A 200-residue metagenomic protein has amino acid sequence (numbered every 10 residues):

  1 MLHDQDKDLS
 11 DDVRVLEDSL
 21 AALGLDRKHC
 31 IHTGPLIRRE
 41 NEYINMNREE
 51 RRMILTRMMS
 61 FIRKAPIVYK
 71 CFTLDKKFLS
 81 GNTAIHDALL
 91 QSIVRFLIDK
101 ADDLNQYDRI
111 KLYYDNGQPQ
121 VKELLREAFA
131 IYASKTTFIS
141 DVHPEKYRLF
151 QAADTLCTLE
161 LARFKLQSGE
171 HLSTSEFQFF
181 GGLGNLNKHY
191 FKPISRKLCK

Functional and structural regions predicted by a protein language model:
M1-K200: Phosphate-ester processing/binding pockets and catalytic centers
